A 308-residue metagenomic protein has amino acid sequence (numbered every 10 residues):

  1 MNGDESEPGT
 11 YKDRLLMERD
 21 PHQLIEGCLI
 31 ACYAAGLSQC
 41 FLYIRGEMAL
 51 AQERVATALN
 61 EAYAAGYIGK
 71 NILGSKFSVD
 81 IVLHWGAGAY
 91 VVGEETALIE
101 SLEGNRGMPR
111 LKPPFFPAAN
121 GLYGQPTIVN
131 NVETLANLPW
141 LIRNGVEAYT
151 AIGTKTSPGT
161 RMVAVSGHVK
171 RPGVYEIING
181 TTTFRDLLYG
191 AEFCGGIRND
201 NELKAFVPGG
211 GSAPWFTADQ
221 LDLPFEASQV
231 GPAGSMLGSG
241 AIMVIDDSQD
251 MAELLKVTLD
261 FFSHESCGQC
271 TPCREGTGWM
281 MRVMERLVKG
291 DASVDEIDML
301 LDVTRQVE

Functional and structural regions predicted by a protein language model:
M1-P21: Glycine-rich phosphate/pyrophosphate-binding loop regions near the starts of catalytic domains
N2-E7, Y33-L37, H168: Short connector loops/turns at beta-strand edges and beta->alpha or beta->beta junctions
E7, A31, G88-E100, G104 (+2 more regions): Conserved phosphate/anionic-ligand binding catalytic regions in large, soluble enzymes, centered on
D13-L16, Q39-C40, I44, M48 (+2 more regions): Ferredoxin-type iron-sulfur electron-transfer modules in oxidoreductases and energy-metabolism complexes
D20-A34: Histidine-anchored nucleotide/phosphate-binding helix
G27-A31, G180-R198: Short amphipathic, charge-patterned alpha-helical segments
R45-E47, S75-G88, K155-G159, E202-F225 (+2 more regions): A glycine-rich phosphate-binding loop feature that marks nucleotide/adenosyl-phosphate handling sites
Q52-N179: Hydrophobic alpha-helical positions that pack around
